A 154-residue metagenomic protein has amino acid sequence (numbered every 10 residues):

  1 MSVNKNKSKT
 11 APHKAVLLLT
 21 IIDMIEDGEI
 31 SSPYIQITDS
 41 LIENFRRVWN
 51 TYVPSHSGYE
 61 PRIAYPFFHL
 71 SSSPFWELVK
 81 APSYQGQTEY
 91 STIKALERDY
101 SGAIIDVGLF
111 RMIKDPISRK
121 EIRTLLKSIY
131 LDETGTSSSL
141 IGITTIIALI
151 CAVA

Functional and structural regions predicted by a protein language model:
M1-A154: Intrinsically disordered, charged low-complexity linkers and terminal tails that flank or connect structured domains
